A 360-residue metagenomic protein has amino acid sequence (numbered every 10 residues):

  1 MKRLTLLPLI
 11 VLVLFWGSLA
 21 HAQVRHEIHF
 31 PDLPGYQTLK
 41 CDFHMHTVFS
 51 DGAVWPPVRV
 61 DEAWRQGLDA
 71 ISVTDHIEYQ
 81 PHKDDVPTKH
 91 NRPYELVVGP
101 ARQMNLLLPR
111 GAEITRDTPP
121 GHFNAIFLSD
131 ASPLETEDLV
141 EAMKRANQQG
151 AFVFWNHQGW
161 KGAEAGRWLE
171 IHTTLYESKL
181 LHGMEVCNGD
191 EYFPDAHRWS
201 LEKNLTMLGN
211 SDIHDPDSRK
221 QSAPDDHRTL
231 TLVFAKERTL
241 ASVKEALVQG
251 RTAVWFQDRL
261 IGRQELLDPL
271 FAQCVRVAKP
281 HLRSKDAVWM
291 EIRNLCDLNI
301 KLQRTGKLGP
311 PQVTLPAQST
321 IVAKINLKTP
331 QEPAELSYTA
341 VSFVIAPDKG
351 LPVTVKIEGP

Functional and structural regions predicted by a protein language model:
K2, A22-D42, V60, P120-L128 (+1 more regions): Charged catalytic cores and adjacent phosphate/nucleic-acid-binding surfaces used for phosphate/nucleic-acid chemistry
K2-R3, L139: Structural motif marking the loop-to-transmembrane transition
T5, T47, T74-E78, S211 (+1 more regions): Ser/Thr-centric signal marking residues that sit in or immediately flank functional binding/regulatory motifs
T5-L6, R116: Intrinsically disordered, low-complexity segments enriched in glycine/proline and serine/threonine
L7-G17: Bacterial N-terminal signal peptides
W16, R102-M104, E177: Short, structurally constrained coil/turn elements that cap an alpha-helix or connect an alpha-helix to the following
V24-F152, N156, I171, V186-C187 (+2 more regions): A metal-dependent hydrolase metal-coordination microenvironment
A112-R116, G159-G162, I213-H214: Short glycine-enriched loops at secondary-structure junctions
